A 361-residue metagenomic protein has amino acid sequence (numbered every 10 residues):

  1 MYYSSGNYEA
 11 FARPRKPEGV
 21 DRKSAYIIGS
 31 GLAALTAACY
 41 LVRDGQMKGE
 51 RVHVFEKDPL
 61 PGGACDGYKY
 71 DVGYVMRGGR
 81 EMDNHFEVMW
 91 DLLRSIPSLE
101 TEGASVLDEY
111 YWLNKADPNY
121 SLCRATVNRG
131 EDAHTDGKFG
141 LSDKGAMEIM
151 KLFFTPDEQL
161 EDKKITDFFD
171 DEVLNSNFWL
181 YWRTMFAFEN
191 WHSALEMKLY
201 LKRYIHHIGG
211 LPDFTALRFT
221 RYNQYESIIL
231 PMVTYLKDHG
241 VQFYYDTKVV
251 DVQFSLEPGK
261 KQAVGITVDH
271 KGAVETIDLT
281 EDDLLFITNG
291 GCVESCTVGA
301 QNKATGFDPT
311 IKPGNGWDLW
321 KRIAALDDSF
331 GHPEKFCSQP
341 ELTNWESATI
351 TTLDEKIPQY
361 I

Functional and structural regions predicted by a protein language model:
M1-A25, R43-R51, K69: Extreme N-terminal leader/targeting segments of oxidoreductases
G29-L32: Glycine-rich Rossmann-fold phosphate-binding loop(s) that bind the pyrophosphate of adenine dinucleotide cofactors
A37-E50, H239-V241: A short, Lys/Arg-enriched amphipathic alpha-helix followed by its capping loop at the start of a domain
D58-E81: Conserved N-terminal glycine-rich FAD pyrophosphate-binding loop of Rossmann-like flavoproteins
A64-G67, E196, C296-Q301: Short, solvent-exposed loop/turn and secondary-structure capping segments
L99-H206, L217-F219: Rossmann-like flavin
K202-L284, T288-G290, N302-K303, F307-W317: Helical element adjacent to the flavin cofactor pocket in flavoenzyme catalytic cores
D269-I361: Glycine-rich loop(s) and the adjacent beta-strand/alpha-helix scaffold that form part
